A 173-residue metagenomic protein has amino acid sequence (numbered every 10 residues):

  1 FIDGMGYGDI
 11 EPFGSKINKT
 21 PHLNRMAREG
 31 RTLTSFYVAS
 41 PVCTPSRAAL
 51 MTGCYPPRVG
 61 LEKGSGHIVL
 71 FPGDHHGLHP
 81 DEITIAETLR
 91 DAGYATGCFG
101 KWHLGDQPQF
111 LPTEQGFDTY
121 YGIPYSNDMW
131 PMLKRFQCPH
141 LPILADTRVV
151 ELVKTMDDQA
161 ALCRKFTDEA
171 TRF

Functional and structural regions predicted by a protein language model:
F1-F173: Formylglycine-dependent sulfatase
